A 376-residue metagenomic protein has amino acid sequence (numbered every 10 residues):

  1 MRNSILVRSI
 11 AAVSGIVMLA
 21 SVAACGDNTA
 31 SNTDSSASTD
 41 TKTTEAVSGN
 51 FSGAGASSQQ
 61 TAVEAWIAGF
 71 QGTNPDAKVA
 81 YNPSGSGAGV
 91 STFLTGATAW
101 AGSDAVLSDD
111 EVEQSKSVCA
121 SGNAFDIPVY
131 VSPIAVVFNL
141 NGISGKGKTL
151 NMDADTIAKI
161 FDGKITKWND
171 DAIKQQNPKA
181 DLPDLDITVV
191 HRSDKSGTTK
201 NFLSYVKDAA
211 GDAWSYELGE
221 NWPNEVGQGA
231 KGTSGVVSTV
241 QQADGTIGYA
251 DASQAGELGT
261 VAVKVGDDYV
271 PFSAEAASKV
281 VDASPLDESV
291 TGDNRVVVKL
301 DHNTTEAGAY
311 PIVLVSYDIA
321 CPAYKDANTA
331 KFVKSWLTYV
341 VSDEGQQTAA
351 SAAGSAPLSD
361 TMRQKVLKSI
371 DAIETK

Functional and structural regions predicted by a protein language model:
M1-V13: Bacterial N-terminal signal peptides that target proteins for export
S4, K42-S48, N177-L185, L300-K376: Extracellular/periplasmic juxtamembrane helices and adjacent flexible linkers that interface with membrane partners
A20-A24: C-terminal motif of bacterial Sec signal peptides marking the signal peptidase cleavage site
N32-K174, T233, V237-T239, A250-G256: N-terminal segment of the mature folded domain
V90, K195-E288: Ligand-binding pocket segment of bilobal, Venus flytrap-like solute-binding proteins
N123-F138, A262-Y317: Periplasmic-binding protein-like
N141-L150, K167, K195-T198, D212 (+1 more regions): Short helix-loop capping/hinge motifs at secondary-structure junctions, enriched in acidic/polar residues
P178-Y205: Non-catalytic, conformational "gating/processing" segments within enzyme and secreted inhibitor domains
